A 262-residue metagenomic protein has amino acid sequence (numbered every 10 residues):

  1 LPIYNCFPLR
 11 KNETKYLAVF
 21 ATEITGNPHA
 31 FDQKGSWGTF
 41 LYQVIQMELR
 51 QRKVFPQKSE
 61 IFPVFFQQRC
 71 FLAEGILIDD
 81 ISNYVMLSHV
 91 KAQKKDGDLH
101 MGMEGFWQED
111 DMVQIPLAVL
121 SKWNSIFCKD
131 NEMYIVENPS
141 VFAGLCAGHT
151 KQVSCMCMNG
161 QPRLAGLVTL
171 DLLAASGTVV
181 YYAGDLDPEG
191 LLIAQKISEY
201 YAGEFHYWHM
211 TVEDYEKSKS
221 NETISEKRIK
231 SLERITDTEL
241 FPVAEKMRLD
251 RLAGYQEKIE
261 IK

Functional and structural regions predicted by a protein language model:
L1-C157, P162-A175, E189, K196 (+1 more regions): Nucleic-acid enzyme cleavage-core boundary/entry regions
Y134, M156, Y181, H206-W208: Hydrophobic/aromatic beta-strand patches that form the interior of the parallel beta-sheet core in alpha/beta enzyme
G177-D187: Acidic beta-strand-to-loop metal/phosphate-binding motif
V179-Y181, A202, V212: Long, hydrophilic "mature protein body" segments
Y200-H206: Structural alpha-beta junctions
